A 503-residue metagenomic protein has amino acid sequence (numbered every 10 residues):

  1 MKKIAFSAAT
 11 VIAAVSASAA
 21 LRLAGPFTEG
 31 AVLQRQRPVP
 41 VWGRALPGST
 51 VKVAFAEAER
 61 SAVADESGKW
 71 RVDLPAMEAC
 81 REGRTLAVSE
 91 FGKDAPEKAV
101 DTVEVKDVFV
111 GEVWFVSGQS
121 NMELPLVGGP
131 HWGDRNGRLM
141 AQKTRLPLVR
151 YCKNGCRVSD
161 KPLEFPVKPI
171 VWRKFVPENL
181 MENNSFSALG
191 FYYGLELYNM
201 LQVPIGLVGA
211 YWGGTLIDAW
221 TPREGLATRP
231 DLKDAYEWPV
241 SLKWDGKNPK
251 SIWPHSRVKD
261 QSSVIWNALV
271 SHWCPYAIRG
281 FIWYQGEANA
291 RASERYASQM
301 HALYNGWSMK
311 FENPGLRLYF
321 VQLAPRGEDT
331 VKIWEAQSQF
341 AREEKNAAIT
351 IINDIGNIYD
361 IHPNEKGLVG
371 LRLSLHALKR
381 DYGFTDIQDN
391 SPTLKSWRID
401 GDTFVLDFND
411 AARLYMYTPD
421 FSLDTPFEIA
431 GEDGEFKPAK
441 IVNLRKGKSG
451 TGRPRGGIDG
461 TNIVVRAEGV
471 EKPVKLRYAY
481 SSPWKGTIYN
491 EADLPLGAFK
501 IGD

Functional and structural regions predicted by a protein language model:
M1-I4: Positively charged n-region of N-terminal signal peptides that target proteins for export
S7-A8, L124: Composition-driven detection of intrinsically disordered, low-complexity segments
A8-V11, N462: N-terminal compositionally biased, intrinsically disordered segments and leader/signal-like regions
T10-S18: Hydrophobic h-region of N-terminal signal peptides that target proteins for export in Gram-negative bacteria
A20-D503: Cell-envelope and extracellular/periplasmic
